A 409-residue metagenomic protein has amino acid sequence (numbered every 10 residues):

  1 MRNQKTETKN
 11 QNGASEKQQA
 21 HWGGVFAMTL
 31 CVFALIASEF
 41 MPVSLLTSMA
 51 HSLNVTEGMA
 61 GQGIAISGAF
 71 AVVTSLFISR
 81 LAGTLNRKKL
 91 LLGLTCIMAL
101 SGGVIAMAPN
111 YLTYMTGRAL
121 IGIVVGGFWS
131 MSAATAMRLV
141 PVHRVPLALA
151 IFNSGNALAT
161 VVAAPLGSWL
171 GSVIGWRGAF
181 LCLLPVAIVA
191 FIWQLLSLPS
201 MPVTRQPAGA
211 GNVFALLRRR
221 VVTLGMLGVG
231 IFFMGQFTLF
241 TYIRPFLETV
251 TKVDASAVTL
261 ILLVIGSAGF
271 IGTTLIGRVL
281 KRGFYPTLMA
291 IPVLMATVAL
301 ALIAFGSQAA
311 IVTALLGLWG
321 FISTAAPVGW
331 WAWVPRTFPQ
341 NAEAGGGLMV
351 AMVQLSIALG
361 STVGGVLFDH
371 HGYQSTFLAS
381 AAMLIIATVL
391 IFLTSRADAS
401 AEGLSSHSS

Functional and structural regions predicted by a protein language model:
N54, N86, M107-T113, F305-S307: Helix-breaking motifs and short loop linkers at transmembrane-helix boundaries and internal kinks in secondary membrane
V73-P109: Conserved MFS/SLC helix-loop-helix module at the cytosolic interface between two early adjacent transmembrane helices
T74-N86, G272-F284, F368-D369: Helix-to-loop junctions at the C-terminal end of transmembrane segments in multipass secondary transporters
S101, L112-I121, A310-L318: Paired small-residue
T113, V142-H143, L147-L196: Helix-loop-helix hairpin linking two adjacent transmembrane segments in secondary transporters
G117-G155: Cytoplasmic helix-loop-helix junction between adjacent transmembrane helices in 12-TM secondary transporters
P286-W330: C-terminal transmembrane helical hairpin of 12-TM major facilitator-type secondary transporters
T337-Y373, A379-S380: A late C-terminal transmembrane helix in Major Facilitator Superfamily
